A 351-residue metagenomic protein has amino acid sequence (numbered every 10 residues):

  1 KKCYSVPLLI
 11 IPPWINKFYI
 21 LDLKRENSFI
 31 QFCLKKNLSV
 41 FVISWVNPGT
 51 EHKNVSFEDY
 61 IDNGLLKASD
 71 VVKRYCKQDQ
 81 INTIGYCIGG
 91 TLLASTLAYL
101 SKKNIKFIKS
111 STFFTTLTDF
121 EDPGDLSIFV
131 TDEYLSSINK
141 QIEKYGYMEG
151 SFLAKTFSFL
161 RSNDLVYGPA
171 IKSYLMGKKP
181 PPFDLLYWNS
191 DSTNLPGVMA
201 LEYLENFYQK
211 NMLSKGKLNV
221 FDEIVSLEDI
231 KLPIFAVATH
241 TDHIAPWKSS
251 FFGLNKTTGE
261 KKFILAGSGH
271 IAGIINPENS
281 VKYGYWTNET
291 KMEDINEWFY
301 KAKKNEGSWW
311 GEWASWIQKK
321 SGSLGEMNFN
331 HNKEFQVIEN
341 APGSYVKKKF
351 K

Functional and structural regions predicted by a protein language model:
K1-G49: Short, surface-exposed "cap/lid" segments of acyl-processing enzymes
N54-C76: Alpha/beta-hydrolase active-site loop
D70, R74-Q78, L92-A200, M212 (+1 more regions): Alpha/beta-hydrolase-fold enzymes
G85-L93: Gly/Ala-rich beta-loop-alpha elbow adjacent to hydrolase catalytic centers
I230, A236-A238, D242: Short beta-strand/loop motif that positions the catalytic acidic residue of the alpha/beta-hydrolase fold
T241-A245, H270-A272: Acidic catalytic loop of the alpha/beta-hydrolase fold
P246-K256, G267: Short alpha-helix in the alpha/beta-hydrolase fold that links the catalytic acid
K261-K351: Catalytic active-site module of serine/aspartate enzymes centered on a nucleophile-bearing elbow/loop
